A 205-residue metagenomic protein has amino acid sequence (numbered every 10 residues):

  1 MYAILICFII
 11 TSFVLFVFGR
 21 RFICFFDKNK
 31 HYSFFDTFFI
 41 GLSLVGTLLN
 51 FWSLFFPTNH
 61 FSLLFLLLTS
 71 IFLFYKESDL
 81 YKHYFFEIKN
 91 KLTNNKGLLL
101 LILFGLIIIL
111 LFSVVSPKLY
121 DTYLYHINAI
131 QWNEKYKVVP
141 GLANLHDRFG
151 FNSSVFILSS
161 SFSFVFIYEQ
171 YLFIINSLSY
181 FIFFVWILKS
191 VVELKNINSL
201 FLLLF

Functional and structural regions predicted by a protein language model:
M1-K89: Membrane-embedded, hydrophobic transmembrane alpha-helices
Y2, H31-F34, T93, G97 (+1 more regions): Membrane-interfacial loop-to-transmembrane-helix junctions in polytopic alpha-helical membrane proteins
Y2-F18, F104, S153, L172-V185: Alpha-helical transmembrane segments at the extracellular/periplasmic loop-to-helix junctions of multi-pass membrane
D36-L44, L99, S179, L200-L204: Short hydrophobic alpha-helical membrane-embedded segments
T58-S62, K89-L100, N196-N198: Membrane-interfacial entry segments at the cytosolic side of transmembrane helices
F72-Y75, G97-D121: Transmembrane signal-anchor helices characteristic of membrane glycosylation enzymes that use polyprenol
K82-N90, A143-G150: A cytosolic-side transmembrane-helix exit/cap motif
I109-L204: Active-site lumenal/periplasmic loops and adjacent helix-entry segments of GT-C-fold, multi-pass membrane
